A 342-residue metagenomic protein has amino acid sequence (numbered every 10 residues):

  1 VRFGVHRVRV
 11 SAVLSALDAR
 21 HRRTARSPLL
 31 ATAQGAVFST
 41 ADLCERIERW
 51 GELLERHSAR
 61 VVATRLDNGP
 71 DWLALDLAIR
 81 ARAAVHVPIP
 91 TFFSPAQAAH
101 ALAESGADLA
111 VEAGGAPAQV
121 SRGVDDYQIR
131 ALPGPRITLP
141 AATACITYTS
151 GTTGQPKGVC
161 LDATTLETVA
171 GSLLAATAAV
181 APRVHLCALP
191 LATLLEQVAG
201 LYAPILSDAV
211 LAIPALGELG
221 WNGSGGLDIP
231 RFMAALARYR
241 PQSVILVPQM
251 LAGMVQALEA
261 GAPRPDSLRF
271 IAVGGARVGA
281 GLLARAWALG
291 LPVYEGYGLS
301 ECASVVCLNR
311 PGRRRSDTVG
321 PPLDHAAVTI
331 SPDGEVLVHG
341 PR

Functional and structural regions predicted by a protein language model:
R7-A12, A116, R122-T143: Flexible, low-complexity linker/hinge segments
H21, A25-P28, A131-Y148, Q155 (+1 more regions): Conserved pre-ATP/AMP-binding loop-to-beta segment of ANL
R26-R56, A63, D67-G69, P95-A99 (+1 more regions): Conserved AMP-binding/adenylate-forming core of the ANL superfamily
A36-A41, A144-G171, S304: Conserved AMP-binding A3 loop
A63-R65, W72, D76, R80-L109 (+4 more regions): Short beta-strand->loop structural element characteristic of the AMP-binding/adenylate-forming
E167-V184, L191-S243, P248-A252, Q256-L258: Conserved AMP-binding/adenylation subdomain of ANL enzymes
S207-A209, A234, Q242-I245, V255-R314: Gly/Ser/Thr-rich phosphate-binding loop
T318-D324, S331-R342: Conserved ATP/PPi-binding loop(s) of AMP-dependent carboxylate-activating enzymes
